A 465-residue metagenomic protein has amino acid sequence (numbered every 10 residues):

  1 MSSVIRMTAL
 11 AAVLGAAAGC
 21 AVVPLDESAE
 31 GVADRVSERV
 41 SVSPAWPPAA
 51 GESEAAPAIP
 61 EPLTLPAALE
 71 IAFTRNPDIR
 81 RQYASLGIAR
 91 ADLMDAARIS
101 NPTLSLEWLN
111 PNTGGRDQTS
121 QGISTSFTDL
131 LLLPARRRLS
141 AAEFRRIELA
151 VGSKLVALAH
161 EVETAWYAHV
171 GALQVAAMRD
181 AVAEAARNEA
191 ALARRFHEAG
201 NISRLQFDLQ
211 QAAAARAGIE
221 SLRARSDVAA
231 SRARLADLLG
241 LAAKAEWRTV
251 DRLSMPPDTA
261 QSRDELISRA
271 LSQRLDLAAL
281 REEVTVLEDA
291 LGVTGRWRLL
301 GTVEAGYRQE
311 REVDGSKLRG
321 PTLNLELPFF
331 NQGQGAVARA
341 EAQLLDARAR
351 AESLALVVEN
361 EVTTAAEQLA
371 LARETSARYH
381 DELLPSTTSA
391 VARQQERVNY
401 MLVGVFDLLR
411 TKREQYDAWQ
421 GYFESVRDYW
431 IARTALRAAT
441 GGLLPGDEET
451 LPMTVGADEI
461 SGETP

Functional and structural regions predicted by a protein language model:
S2-T74, R225-R269, A435-P465: Terminal intrinsically disordered/low-complexity segments used for targeting and assembly
A21, L133, L149, S153-R269 (+4 more regions): Periplasmic alpha-helical coiled-coil/stalk elements that build and connect Gram-negative outer-membrane
A21-V40, E70-D129, R232, D237-K244 (+10 more regions): A small-residue-enriched
A68, R75, Q82, S126 (+23 more regions): Amphipathic alpha-helical coiled-coil segments and their boundaries
R216-L241, R350, A355, S386-G442: Short segments within alpha-helical structural elements
